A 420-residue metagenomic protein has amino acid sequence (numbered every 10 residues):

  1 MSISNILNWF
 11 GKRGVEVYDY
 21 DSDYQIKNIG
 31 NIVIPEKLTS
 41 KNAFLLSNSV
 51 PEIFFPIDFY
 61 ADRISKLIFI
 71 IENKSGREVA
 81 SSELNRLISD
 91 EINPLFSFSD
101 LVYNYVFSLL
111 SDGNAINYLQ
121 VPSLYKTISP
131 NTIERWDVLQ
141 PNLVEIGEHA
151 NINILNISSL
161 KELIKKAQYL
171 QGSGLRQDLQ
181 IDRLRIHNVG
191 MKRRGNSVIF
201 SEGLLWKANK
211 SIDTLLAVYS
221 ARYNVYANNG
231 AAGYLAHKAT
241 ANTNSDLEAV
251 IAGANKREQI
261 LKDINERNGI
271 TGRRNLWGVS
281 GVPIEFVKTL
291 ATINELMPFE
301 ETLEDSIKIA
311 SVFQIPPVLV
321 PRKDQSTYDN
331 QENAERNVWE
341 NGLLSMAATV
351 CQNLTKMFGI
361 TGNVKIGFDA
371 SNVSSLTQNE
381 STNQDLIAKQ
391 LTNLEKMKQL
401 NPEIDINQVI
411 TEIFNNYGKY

Functional and structural regions predicted by a protein language model:
S2-E295, E304, K308, I315 (+1 more regions): Structured, contiguous alpha/beta core segments that scaffold functional sites
A61, V102-Y105, A249-G272, L290-D385 (+1 more regions): C-terminal amphipathic alpha-helical
